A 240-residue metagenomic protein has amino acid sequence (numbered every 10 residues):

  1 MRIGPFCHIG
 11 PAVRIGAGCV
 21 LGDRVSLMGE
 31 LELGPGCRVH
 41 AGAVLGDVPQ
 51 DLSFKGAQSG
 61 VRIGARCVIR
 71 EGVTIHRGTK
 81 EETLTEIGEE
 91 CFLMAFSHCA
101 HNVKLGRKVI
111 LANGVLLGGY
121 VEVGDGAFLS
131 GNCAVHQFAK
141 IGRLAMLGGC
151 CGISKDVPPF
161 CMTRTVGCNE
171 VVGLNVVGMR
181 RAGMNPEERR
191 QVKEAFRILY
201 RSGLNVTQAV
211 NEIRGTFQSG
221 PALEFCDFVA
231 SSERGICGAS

Functional and structural regions predicted by a protein language model:
M1-N169: Structural signal for interior beta-strand "rungs" in well-ordered beta-sheet cores of soluble enzyme domains
G36, G42, S53-F54, Q58-S59 (+3 more regions): Terminal amphipathic alpha-helical/low-complexity segments used for targeting or macromolecular assembly
